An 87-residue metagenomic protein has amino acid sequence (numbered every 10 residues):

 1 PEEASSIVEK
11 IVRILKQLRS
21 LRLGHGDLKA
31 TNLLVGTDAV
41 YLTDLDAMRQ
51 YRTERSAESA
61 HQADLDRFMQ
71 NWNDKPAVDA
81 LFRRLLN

Functional and structural regions predicted by a protein language model:
P1-T31, V40: Conserved kinase catalytic-core helix
L34-V35: Conserved hydrophobic "DFG−1" position in protein kinase catalytic cores
A39-N87: C-lobe/activation-segment region of protein kinase-like
